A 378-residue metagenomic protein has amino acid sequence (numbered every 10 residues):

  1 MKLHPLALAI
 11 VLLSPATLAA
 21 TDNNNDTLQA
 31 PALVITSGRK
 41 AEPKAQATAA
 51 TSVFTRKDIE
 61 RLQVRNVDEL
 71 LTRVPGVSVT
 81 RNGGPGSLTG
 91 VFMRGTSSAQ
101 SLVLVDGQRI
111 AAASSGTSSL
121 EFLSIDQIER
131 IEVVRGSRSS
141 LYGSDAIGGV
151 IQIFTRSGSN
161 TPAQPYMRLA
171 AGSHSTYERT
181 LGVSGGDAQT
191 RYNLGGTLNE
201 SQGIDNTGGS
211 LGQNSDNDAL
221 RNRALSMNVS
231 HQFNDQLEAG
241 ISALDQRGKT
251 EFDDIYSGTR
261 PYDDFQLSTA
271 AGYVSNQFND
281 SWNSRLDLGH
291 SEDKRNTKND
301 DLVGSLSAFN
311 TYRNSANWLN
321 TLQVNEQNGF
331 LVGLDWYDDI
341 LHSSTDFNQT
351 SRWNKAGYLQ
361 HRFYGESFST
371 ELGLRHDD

Functional and structural regions predicted by a protein language model:
M1-V74, R223, H231-D235: N-terminal Sec signal peptide and the immediately downstream disordered periplasmic leader that contains the TonB box
I59, L71, I131-V133, I151-I153: Non-catalytic regulatory/gating segments with a bias toward low-complexity or hydrophobic composition
D68-Q108, E129: Extracytoplasmic beta-strand/coil segments of soluble accessory domains associated with Gram-negative outer-membrane
Q108-R135: Short acidic/polar hinge/loop motifs at secondary-structure boundaries that mediate gating or recognition
L120-F122, A170-S173, S184-G186, N214-N222 (+4 more regions): Replace "Gram-negative outer membrane beta-barrel proteins" with "bacterial and organellar outer membrane beta-barrel
S139-S140, Q152, G158-P162, Y166-A170 (+2 more regions): Periplasmic-side early beta-strands and strand-to-turn transitions of outer-membrane beta-barrels
L169-S173, D187-Q189, L198-Q202, A243-K249 (+5 more regions): Transmembrane beta-strands of outer-membrane beta-barrel pores
N214-D339: Outer-membrane beta-barrel domain signature, strongest for Gram-negative TonB-dependent receptors and also present
